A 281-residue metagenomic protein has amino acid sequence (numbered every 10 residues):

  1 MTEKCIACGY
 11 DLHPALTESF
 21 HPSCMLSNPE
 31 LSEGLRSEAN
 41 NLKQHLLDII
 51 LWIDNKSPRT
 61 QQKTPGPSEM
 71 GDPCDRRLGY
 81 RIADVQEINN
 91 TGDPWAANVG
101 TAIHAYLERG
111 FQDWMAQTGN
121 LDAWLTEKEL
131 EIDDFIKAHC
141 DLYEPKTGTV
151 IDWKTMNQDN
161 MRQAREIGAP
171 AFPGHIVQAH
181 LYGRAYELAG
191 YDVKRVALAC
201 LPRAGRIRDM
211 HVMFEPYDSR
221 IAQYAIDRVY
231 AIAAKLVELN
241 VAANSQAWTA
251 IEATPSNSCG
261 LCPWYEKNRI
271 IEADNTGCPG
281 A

Functional and structural regions predicted by a protein language model:
M1-V150, N157-D159, Q163-A164: Metal-dependent nuclease catalytic cores that hydrolyze phosphodiester bonds in DNA/RNA, characterized by
P22-N41, A185-A281: Metal-dependent nuclease catalytic regions and adjoining charged, substrate-binding loops involved in nucleic-acid end
L46-L47, H139, I176, S256-C259: A structure-centric signal for secondary-structure junctions around beta-strands
S57-T60, G71, M115-L121, R165-A169 (+2 more regions): Intrinsically disordered, low-complexity coil segments
D93, A97, T101, G168-I176 (+1 more regions): Short, charged/polar micro-motifs that form catalytic or ligand-binding hotspots
G100, H104, H180, S256-N257: Non-catalytic, well-ordered alpha-helical scaffold segments
A123-A234: Mg2+/Mn2+-dependent nuclease catalytic core
